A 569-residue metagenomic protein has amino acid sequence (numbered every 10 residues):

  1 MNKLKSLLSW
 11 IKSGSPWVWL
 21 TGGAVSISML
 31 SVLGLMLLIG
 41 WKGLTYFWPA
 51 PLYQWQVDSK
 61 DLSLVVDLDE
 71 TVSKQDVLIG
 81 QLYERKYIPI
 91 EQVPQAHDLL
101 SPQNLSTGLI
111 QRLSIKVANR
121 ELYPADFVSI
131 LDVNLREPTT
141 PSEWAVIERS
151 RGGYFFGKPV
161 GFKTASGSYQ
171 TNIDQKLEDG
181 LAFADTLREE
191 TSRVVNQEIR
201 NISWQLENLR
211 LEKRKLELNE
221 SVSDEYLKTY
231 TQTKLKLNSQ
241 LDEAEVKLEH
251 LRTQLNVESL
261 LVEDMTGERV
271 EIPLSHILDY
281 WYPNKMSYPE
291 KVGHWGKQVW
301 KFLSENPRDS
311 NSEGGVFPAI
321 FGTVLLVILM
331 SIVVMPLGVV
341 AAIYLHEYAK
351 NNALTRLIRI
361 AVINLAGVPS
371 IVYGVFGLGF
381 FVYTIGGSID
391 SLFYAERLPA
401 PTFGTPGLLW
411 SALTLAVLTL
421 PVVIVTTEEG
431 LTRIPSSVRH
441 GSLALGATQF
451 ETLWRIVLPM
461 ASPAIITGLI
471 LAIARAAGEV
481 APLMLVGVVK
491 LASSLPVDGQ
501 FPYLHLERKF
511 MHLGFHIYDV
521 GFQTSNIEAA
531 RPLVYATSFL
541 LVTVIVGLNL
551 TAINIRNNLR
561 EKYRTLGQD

Functional and structural regions predicted by a protein language model:
M1-G22, S26-G34, G40-N311, G567-D569: Membrane-topology segments of multi-pass transport proteins
W295-G314, Y373-V417, G487-V489, V497-H505: Membrane-interfacial helix termini and adjacent extracytoplasmic/periplasmic loops of multi-pass transporters
S310, G487-F539: Interhelical loop and adjacent transmembrane-helix boundary motif in polytopic membrane transport permeases
M330-V362, V375, A552-E561: Transmembrane-helix boundary motif in ABC transporter permease subunits
P336-A341, V372-V375, W410, V417-V438 (+3 more regions): Membrane-embedded alpha-helices of multi-pass transport/permease systems
I424-E428, I434-P435, Q449-G487: Transmembrane alpha-helices
E428-S436, I470, F515-D569: C-terminal transmembrane helix and the adjacent membrane-cytosol boundary/short C-terminal tail of inner/organellar
